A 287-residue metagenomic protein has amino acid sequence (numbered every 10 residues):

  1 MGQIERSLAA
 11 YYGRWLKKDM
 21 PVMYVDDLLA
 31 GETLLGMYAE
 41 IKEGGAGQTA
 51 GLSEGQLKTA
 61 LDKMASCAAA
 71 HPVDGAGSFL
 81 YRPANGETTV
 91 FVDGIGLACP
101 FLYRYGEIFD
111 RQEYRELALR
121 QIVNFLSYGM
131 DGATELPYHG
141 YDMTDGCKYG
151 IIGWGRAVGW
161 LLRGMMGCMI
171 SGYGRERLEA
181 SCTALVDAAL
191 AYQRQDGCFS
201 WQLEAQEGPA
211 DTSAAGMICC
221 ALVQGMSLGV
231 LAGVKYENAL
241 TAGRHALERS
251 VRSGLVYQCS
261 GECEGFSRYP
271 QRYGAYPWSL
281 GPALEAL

Functional and structural regions predicted by a protein language model:
M1-G2, S7-W15, M20-V25, L29 (+6 more regions): CBM-like carbohydrate-recognition segments
E5-D142, G254: Extended ligand-binding groove/face enriched in aromatic
G44, Y105-E116, C168-E176, G225-G233: Inter-helical turn/loop segments and adjacent helix faces that build the functional surface of alpha-helical bundle
S127-Y138, A180, A191-Q202, T241 (+1 more regions): Catalytic cores of carbohydrate-active enzymes
L136-R156: Acidic/Ser/Thr-rich, low-complexity mid-to-C-terminal regulatory regions of eukaryotic proteins
W160-L203: Oxyanion-binding "anion nests"
